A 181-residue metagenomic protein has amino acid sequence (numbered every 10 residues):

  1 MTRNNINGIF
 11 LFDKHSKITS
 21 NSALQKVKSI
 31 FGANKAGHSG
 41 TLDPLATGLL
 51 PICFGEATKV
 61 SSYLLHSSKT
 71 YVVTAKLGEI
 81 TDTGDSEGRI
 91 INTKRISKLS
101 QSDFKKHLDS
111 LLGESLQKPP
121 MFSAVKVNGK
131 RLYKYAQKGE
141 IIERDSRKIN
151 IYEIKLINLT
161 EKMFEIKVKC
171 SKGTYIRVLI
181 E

Functional and structural regions predicted by a protein language model:
M1-E181: Catalytic/RNA-binding core of pseudouridine synthases
